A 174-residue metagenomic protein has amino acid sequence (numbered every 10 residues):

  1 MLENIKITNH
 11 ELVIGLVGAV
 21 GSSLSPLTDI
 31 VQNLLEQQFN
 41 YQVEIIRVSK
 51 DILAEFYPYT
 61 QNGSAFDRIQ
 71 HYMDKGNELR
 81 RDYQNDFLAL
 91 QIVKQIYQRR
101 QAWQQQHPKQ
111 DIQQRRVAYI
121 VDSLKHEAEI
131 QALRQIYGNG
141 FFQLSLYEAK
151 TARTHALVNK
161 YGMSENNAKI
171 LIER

Functional and structural regions predicted by a protein language model:
M1-G15, Q37-N40: Extreme N-terminal, non-catalytic leader segments that precede Walker-type/kinase nucleotide-binding cores
M1-T8, I30, R115, G162: NTP-dependent small-molecule kinase module
I14, E44-I46, F142-L144: Hydrophobic/aromatic beta-strand patches that form the interior of the parallel beta-sheet core in alpha/beta enzyme
G15-N33: Glycine-rich phosphate-binding P-loop
L24, E127-Q131: Short, well-ordered alpha-helical microsegments
Q37-Y119, L124-K125: ATP-dependent small-molecule kinase phosphotransfer cores that center on conserved nucleotide phosphate-binding segments
D122-K125, L133-Y161: Conserved phosphate-donor/acceptor-positioning beta-strand/loop module used by diverse small-molecule
E129-I130, A149, N159-R174: Small-molecule kinase domains that catalyze NTP-dependent phosphoryl transfer to phosphate-bearing small molecules
